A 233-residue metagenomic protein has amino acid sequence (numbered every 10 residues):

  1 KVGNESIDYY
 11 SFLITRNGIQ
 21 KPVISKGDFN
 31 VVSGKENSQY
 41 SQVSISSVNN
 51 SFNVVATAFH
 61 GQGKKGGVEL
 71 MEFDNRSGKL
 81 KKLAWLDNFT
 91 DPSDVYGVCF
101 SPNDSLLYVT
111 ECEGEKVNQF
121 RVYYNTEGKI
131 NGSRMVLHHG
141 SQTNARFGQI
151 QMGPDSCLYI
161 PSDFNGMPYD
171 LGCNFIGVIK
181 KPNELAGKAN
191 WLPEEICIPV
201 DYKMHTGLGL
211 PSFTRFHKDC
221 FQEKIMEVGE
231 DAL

Functional and structural regions predicted by a protein language model:
K1-L233: Beta-propeller fold recognition
